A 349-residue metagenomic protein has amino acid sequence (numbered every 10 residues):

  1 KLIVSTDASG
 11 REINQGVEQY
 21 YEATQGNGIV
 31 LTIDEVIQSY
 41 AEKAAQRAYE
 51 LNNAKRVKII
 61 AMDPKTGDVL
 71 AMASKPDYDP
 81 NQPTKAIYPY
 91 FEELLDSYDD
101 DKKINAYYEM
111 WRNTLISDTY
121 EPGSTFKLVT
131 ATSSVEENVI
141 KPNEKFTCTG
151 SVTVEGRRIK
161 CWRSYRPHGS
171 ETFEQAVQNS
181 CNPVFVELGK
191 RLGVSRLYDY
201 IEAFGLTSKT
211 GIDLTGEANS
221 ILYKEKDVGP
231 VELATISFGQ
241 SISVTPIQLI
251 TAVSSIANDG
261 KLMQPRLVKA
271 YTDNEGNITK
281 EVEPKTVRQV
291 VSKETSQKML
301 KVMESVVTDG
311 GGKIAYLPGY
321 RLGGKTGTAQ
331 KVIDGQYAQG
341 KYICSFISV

Functional and structural regions predicted by a protein language model:
D7-Y20, T24, I33, K65-T125 (+1 more regions): Beta-lactam-recognizing serine transpeptidase/beta-lactamase-like catalytic domain environment
N14-V57: Conserved, well-ordered alpha-helix/loop/beta-strand core segments that scaffold catalytic motifs
I59-P64: Short hydrophobic alpha-helical segments used for membrane anchoring or interfacial signaling
